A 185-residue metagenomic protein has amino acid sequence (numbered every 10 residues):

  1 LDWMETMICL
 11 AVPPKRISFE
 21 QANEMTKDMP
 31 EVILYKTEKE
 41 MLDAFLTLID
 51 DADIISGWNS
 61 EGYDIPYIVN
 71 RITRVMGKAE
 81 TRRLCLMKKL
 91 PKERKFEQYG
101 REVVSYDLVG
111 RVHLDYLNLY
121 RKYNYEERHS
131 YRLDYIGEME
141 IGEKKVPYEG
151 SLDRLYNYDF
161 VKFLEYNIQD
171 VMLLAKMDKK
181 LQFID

Functional and structural regions predicted by a protein language model:
L1-L10: Acidic, metal-ligating active-site segments
L10-R128: Conserved DEDDh/DEDDy metal-dependent 3′-5′ exonuclease domain
D50-D64, I68, T73, H113-D185: Acidic, Mg2+-coordinating catalytic module of metal-dependent nucleases/exonucleases that use a two-metal-ion mechanism
